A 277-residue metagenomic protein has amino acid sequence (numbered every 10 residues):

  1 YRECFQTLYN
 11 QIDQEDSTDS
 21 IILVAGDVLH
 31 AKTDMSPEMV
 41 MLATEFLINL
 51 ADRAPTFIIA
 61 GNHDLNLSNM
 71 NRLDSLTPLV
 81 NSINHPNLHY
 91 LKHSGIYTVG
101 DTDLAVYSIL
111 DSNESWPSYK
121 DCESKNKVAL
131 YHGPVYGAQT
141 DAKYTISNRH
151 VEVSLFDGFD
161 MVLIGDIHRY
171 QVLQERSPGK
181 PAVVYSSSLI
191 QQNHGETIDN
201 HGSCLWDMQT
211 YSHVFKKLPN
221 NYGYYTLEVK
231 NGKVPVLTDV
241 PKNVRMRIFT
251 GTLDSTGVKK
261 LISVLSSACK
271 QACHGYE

Functional and structural regions predicted by a protein language model:
Y1-I96, L155: Core catalytic region of metal-dependent phosphoesterases/phosphodiesterases, especially metallo-beta-lactamase-like
S17, M208-E277: Accessory, non-catalytic peripheral segments of nucleic-acid enzymes
S20-I22, K125-K127, D160: Conserved acidic residues
V24, I58, A129, R247-I248: Structural beta-sheet core signal
G26-D27, G61-N62, H132, G165-D166 (+1 more regions): Active-site glycine-centered loops adjacent to acidic/histidine catalytic or metal-binding residues that shape
I48-D52, K120-E123, V153-G158, R176-G179 (+1 more regions): Short, conserved loop/helix-junction motifs that constitute active-site signature segments in enzyme catalytic cores
D64-S154, A182, S186-S188: Conserved catalytic scaffold of divalent metal-dependent phosphoesterases
D141-H213: Conserved beta-sheet core of the metallophosphoesterase superfamily
